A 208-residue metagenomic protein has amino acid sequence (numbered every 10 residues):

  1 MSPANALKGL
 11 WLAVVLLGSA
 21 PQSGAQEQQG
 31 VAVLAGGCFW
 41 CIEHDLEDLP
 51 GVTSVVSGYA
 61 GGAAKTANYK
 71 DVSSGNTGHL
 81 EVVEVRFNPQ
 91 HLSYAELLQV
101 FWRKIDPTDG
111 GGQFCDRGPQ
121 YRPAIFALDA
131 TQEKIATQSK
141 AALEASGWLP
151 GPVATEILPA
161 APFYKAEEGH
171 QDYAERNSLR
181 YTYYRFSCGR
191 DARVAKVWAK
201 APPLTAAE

Functional and structural regions predicted by a protein language model:
A4, K8-S19: Bacterial N-terminal signal peptides
G18, Q22-E208: Flexible coil/turn and secondary-structure edge motifs
